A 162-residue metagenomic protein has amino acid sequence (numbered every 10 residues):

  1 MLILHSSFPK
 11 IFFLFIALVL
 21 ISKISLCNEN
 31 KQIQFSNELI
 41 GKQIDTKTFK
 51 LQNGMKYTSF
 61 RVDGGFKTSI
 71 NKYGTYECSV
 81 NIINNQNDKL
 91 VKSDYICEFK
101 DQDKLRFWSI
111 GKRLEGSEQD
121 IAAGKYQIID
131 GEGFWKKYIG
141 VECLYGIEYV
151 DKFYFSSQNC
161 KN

Functional and structural regions predicted by a protein language model:
L2-F12: Bacterial N-terminal signal peptides that target proteins for export
I11-V19: Sec-dependent N-terminal signal peptides
S22-I24: N-terminal signal peptide c-region/cleavage motif recognized by signal peptidases
C27-N162: Beta-strand-enriched cores of mature, soluble protein domains
